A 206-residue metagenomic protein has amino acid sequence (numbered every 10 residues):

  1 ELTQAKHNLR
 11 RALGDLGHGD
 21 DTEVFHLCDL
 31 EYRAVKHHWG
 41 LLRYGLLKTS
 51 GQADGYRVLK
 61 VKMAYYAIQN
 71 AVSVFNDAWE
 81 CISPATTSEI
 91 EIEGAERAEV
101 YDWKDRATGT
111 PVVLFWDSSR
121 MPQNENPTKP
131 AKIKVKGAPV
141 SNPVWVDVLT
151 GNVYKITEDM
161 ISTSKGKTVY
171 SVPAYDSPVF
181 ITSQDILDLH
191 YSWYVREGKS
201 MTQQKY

Functional and structural regions predicted by a protein language model:
E1-A95: Aromatic/acidic polysaccharide-binding cleft in carbohydrate-active enzymes
H26, F115-D117, D147: Active-site proximal loops enriched in glycine and acidic residues that flank catalytic Cys/His/Asp and coordinate
L30-E31, P122, N152: Flexible, glycine-rich phosphate/dinucleotide-binding loops and adjacent beta-alpha linkers at cofactor/substrate
V35, N124-P127, S192: Short conserved micro-motifs at the rims of enzyme active sites and ligand-binding pockets
E89-P139, F180: Carbohydrate-binding surface patches
K134-Y154: Solvent-exposed beta-hairpin/edge-strand motifs
K155-Y206: C-terminal beta-strand-rich structural cap/linker in extracellular carbohydrate-active enzymes
